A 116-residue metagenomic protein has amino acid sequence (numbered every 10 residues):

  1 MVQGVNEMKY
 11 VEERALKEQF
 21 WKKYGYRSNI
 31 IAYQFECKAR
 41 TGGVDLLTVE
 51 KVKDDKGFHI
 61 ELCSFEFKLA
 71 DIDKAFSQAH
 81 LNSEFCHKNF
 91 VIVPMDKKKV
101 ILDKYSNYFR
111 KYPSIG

Functional and structural regions predicted by a protein language model:
M1-K56: Acidic-basic catalytic patches of nuclease active cores, encompassing PD-(D/E)XK and other metal-cofactor nuclease
Y10, C37, K68-L69, M95: Short loop or secondary-structure boundary microenvironments that flank and position key functional residues
Y26-N29, E84-K88: Short glycine/proline-enriched coil/turn segments at helix->beta-strand junctions
A32, D45-V49, L62, F90 (+1 more regions): Ordered hydrophobic segments in well-structured contexts
L47-S64, H80, E84: Active-site beta-strand-loop-beta-strand hairpin of nuclease catalytic cores that positions key catalytic residues
E50, K68-D71: Short, flexible loop/turn elements at secondary-structure junctions
G57-E61, A70-H80, K98-L102: Active-site-adjacent loop/helix micro-motif of nuclease/hydrolase catalytic cores
D71-D73, F85-G116: Nucleic-acid nuclease catalytic cores
